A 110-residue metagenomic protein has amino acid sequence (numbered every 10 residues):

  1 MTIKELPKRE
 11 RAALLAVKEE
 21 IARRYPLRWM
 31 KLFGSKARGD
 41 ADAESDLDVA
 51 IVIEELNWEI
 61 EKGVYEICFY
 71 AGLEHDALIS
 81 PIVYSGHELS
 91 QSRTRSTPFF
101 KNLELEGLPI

Functional and structural regions predicted by a protein language model:
M1-W29, A37-A43, I53-I110: Catalytic core of pol beta-like nucleotidyltransferases
L47-I51: Short beta-strand->loop micro-motif that forms the acidic, two-metal-ion catalytic signature in nucleotide-processing
